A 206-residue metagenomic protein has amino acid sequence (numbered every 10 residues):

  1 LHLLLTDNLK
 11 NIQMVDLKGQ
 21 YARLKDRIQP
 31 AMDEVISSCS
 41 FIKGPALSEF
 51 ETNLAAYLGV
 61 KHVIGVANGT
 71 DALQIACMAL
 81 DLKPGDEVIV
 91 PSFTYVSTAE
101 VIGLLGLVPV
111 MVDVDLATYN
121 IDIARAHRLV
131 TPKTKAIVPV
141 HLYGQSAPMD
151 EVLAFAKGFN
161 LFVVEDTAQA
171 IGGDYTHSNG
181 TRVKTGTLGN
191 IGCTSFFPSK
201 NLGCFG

Functional and structural regions predicted by a protein language model:
L1-S40, P45: N-terminal "arm"/small-domain region of PLP-dependent enzymes with the aminotransferase-like
L17, D113, L142, S195 (+1 more regions): Conserved donor-binding loops in enzymes that form glycosidic bonds
C39-E87, T98-L105, M111-D113: Phosphate-binding glycine-rich loop
K43, L47, G69-L73, T94-Y95 (+3 more regions): Conserved donor sugar-nucleotide recognition element shared by glycan-biosynthetic enzymes
T52, D150-L153, V183: Active-site phosphate/pyrophosphate- and oxyanion-stabilizing loops and adjacent acidic/basic residues in soluble
M78-D174: PLP-dependent aminotransferase-like
N120-A126, S178-I191: A short alpha/beta connector and helix-capping loop motif
T187-G206: Active-site PLP attachment segment
